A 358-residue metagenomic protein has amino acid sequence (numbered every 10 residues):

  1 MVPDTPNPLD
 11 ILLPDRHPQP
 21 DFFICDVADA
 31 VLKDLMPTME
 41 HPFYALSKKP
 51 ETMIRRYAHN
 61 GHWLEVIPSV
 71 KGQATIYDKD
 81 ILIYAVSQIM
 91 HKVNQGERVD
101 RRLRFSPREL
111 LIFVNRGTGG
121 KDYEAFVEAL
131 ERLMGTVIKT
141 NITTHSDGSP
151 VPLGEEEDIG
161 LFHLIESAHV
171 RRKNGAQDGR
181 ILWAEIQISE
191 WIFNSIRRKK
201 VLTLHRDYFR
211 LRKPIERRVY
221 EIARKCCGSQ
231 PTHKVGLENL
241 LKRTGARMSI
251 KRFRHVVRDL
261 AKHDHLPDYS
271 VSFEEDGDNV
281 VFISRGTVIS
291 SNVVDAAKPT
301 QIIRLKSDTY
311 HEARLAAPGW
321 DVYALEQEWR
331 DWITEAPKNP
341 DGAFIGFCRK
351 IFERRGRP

Functional and structural regions predicted by a protein language model:
M1-A313, Q327, D331-P358: Charged, alpha-helix-forming regions
A317: Short, surface-exposed alpha-helical recognition segments that flank or form part of ligand/macromolecule-binding
W320: Electrostatic, structured charged patches in enzyme active sites and in nucleic-acid/phosphate-binding
